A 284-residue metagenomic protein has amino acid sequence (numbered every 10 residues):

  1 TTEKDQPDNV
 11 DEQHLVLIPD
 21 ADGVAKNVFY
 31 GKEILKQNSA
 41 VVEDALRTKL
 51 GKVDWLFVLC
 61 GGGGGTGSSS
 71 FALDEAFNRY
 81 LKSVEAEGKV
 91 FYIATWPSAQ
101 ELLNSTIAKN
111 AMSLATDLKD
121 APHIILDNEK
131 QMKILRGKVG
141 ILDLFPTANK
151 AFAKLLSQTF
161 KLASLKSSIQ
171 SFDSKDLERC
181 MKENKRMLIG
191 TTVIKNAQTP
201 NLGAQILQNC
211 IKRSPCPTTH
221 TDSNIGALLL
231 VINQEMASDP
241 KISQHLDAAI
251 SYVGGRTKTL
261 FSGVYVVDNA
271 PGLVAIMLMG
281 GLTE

Functional and structural regions predicted by a protein language model:
T1-E284: Tubulin/FtsZ superfamily GTPase core signature
